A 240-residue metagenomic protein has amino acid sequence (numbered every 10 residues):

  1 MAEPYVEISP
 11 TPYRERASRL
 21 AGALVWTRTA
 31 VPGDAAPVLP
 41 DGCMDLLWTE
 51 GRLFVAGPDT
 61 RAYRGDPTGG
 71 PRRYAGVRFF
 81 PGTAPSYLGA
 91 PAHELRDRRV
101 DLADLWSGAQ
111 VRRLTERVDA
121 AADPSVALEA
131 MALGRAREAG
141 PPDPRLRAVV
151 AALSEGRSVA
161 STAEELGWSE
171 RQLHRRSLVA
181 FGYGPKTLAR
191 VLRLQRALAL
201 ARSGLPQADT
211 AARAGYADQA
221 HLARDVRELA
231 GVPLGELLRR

Functional and structural regions predicted by a protein language model:
M1-E170, A180-P185, A199-R202, P206-A220 (+1 more regions): Alpha-helical bundle regulatory/interaction domains
Q172-R175, R224: Base-recognition residues in the alpha-helical recognition helix of bacterial helix-turn-helix
S177, A189, V226-R227, L238: DNA major-groove recognition helix of helix-turn-helix
